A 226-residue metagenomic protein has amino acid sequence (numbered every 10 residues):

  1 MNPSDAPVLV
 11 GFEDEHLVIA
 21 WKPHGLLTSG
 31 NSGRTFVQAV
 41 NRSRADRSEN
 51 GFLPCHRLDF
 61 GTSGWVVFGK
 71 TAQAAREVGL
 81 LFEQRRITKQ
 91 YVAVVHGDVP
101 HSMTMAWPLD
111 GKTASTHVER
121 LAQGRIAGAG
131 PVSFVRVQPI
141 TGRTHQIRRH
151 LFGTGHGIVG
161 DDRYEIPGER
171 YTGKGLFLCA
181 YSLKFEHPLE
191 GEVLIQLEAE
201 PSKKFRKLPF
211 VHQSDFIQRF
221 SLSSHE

Functional and structural regions predicted by a protein language model:
M1-L17, P23-T28, A127-G128, H150-E226: Pseudouridine synthases involved in rRNA/tRNA modification
H16, I87-Y91, H101, M105 (+6 more regions): A generic structural signal for short beta-strands and their flanking turns/coil linkers
W21-K22, V67, A93, V118 (+2 more regions): Residue-level signal for inorganic ion chemistry
G30, R34-S48, H101-M103: Internal amphipathic helical hairpin motif
F52-W65: Short, charge-patterned binding micro-sites
C55, G69-L109, L121-G124: N-terminal accessory regions of nucleic-acid-interacting proteins
V78, R143-L151: Short beta-strand segments enriched for Tyr within beta-sheet-rich domains, predominantly fibronectin type III
E119-L121, G130-Q138: Short histidine-centered loop motifs in beta-beta connectors
